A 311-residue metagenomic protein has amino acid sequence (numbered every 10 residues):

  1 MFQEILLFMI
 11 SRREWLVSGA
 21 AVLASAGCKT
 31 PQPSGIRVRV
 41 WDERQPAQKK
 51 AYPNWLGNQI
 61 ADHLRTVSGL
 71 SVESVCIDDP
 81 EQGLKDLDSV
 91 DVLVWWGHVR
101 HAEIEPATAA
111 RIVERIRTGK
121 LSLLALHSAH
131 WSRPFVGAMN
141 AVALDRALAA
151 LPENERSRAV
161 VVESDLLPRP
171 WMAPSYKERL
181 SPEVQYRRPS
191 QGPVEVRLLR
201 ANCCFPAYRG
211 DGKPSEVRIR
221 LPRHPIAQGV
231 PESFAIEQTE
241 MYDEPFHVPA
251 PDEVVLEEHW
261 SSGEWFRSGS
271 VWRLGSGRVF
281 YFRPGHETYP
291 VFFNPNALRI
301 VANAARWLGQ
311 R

Functional and structural regions predicted by a protein language model:
M1-I10: Secretory targeting signals
F8, E14-P31: N-terminal export signals
P33-G35, V248, D252-E253, H259-R267 (+1 more regions): Extracellular ligand-binding/catalytic regions of CAZymes and related secreted enzymes and adhesion modules
S34-A47: Short beta-strand segments enriched in small/hydrophobic residues
Y52-A138: Helical hinge/lid and interdomain linker segments adjacent to catalytic or ligand-binding clefts that mediate domain
E103-R223: A glycine-rich, often tryptophan-bearing local segment used as a flexible ligand/cofactor-contacting loop or short
C204-E253: Acidic, glycine-rich loop-and-strand cores that form catalytic or ligand-binding grooves in diverse globular domains
